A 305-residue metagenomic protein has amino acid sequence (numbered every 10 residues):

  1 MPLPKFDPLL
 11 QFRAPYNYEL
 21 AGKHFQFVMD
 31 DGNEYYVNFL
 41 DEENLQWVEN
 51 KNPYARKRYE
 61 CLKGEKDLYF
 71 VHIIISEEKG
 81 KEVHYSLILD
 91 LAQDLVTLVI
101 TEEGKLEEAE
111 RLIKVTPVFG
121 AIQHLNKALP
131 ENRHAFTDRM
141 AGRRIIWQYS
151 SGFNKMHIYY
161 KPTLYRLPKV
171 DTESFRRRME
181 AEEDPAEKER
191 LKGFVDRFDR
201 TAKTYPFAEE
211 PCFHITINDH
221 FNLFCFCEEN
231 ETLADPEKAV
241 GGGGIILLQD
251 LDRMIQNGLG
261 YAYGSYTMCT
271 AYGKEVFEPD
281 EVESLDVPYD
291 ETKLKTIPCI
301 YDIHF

Functional and structural regions predicted by a protein language model:
M1-K51, D302-I303: Hydrophobic, helix-prone linear segments
Q11, N17-Q26, N126, E131-N132 (+5 more regions): A glycine-biased structural micro-motif
Y18-K23, N38-L45, K63-L68, I88-V96 (+4 more regions): Short, solvent-exposed coil/turn segments at beta-strand boundaries
F25-D30, Q46-E49, V71-S76, I145-Y149 (+3 more regions): Short beta-strand segments that buttress and anchor functional surface loops
F27-L62, S151-H220: N-terminal glycine/threonine-rich, aromatic-flanked beta-hairpin/loop signature
D31-A121: N-terminal accessory/assembly segment that mediates macromolecular interactions
L95-P117, I122, H220-F221, E229-H304: A beta-strand edge to alpha-helix "cap/lid" segment located at domain peripheries
V99-G152: Surface-exposed beta-loop interaction hotspot
